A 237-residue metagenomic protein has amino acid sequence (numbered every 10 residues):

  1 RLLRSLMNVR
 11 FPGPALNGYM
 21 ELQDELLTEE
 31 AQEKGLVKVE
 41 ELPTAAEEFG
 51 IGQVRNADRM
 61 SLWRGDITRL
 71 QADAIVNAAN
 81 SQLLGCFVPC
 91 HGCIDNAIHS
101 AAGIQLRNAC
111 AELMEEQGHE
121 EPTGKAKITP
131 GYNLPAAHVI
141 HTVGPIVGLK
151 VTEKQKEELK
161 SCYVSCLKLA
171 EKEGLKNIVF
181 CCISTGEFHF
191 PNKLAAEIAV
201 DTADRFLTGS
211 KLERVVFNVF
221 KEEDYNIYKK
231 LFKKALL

Functional and structural regions predicted by a protein language model:
R1-L237: Macrodomain-like recognition of ADP-ribose-binding/processing modules
